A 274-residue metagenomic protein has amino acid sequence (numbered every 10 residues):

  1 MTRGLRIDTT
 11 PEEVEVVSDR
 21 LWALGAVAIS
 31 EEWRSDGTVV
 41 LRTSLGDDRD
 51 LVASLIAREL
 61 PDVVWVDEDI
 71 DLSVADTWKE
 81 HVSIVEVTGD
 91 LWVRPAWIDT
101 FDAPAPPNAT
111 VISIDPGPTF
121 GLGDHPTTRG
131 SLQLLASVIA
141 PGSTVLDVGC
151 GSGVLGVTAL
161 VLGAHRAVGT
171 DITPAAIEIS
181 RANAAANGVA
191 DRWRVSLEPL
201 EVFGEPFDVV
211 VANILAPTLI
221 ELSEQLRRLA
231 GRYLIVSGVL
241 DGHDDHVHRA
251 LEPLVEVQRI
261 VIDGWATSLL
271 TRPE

Functional and structural regions predicted by a protein language model:
T2-A103: N-terminal auxiliary segments of SAM/dcSAM-dependent transferases
A26-A28, A164, G231: A structural motif
L60-V63, G89, N108, H165 (+1 more regions): A short helix-to-beta-strand connector/capping loop
S73-P141: SAM-dependent Rossmann-like transferase core, predominantly class I methyltransferases with a strong bias toward
P118, L122-P199, F203: Conserved SAM/SAH cofactor-binding pocket of Class I
V138, I172-P273: S-adenosylmethionine
